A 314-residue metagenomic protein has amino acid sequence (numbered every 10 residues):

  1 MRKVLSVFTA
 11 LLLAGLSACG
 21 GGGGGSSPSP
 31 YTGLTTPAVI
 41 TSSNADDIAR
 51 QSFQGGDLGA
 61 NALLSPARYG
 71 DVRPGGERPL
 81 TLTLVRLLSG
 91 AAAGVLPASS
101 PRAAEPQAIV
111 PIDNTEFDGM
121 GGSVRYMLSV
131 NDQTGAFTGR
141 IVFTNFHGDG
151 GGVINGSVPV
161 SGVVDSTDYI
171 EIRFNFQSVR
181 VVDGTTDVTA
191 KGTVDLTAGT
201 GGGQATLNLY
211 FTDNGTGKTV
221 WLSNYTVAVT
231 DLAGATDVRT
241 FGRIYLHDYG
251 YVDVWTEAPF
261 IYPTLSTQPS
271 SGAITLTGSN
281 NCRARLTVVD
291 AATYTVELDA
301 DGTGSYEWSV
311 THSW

Functional and structural regions predicted by a protein language model:
M1-F8: Bacterial N-terminal signal peptides that target proteins for export
A14-A18: C-terminal motif of bacterial Sec signal peptides marking the signal peptidase cleavage site
G20-G24: Bacterial signal peptide processing site
S26-W314: Low-complexity, intrinsically disordered segments exposed to solvent
